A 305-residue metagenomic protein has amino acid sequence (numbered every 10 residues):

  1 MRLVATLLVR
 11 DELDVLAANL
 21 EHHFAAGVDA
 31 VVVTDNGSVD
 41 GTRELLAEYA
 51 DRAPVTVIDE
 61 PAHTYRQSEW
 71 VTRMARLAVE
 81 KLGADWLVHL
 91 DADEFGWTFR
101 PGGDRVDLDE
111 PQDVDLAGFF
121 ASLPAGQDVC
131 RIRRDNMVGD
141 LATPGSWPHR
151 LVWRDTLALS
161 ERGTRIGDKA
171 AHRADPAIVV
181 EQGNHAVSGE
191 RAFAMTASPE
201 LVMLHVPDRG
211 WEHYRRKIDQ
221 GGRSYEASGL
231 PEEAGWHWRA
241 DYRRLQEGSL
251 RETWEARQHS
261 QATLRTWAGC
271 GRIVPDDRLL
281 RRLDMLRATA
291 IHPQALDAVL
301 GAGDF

Functional and structural regions predicted by a protein language model:
M1-E21: N-proximal low-complexity "stem/linker" segments adjacent to membrane-targeting elements
E21-D29: Short, acidic, metal-binding catalytic loop of nucleotide-sugar glycosyltransferases
D29, D85, D128: Short acidic/polar active-site loop segments enriched in Thr and Asp
D29-G37, I58-P61: Short beta-strand/loop segment that forms part of the nucleotide-sugar
E44-L87, R100: Active-site-proximal specificity loops/subdomain of glycosyltransferases
V71, T98-F305: Catalytic-site signature of metal-activated, phosphate-bearing donor transferases, centered on the GT-A/GT-A-like
L90, G96-T98: Hydrophobic/aromatic residue at the end of a short beta strand that borders the catalytic acidic motif
